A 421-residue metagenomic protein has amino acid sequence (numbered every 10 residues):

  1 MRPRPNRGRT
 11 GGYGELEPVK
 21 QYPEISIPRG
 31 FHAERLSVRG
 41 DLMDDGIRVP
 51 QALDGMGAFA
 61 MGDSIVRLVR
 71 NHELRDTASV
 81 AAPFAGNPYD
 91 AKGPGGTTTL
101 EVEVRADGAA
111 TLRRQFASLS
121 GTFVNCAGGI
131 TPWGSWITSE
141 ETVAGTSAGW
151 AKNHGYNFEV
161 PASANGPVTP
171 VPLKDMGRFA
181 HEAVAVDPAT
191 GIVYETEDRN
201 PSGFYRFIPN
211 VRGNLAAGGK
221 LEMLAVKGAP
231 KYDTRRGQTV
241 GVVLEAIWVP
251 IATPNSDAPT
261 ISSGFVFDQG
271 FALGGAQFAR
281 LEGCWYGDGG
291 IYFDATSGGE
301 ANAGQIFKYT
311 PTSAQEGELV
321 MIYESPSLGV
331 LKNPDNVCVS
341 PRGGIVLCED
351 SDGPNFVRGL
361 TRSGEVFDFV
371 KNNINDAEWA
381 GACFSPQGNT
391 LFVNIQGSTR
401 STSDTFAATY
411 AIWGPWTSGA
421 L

Functional and structural regions predicted by a protein language model:
M1-L421: Sequence/structural signature of beta-propeller domains
